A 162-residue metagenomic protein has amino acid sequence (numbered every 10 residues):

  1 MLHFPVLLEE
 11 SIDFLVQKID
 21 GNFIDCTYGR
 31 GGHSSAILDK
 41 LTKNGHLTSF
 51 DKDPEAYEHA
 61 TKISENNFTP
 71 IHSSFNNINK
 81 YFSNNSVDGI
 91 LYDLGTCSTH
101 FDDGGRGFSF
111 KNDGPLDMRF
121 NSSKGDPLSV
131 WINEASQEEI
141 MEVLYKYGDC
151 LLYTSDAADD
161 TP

Functional and structural regions predicted by a protein language model:
L2: C-terminal catalytic and target-recognition region of SAM-dependent MTase-like enzymes, primarily methyltransferases
P5-I19: Conserved alpha-helix/loop element of class I SAM-dependent methyltransferases that forms part of the SAM/SAH-binding
K18, Y81-G89: A short acidic, Gly/Pro-enriched loop at the edge of an enzyme's catalytic core that lines a small-molecule cofactor
N22-K80: SAM cofactor-binding core of SAM-dependent methyltransferases, primarily the Rossmann-like beta-alpha-beta module
T27, D93, D160: Residue-level signal for inorganic ion chemistry
D88-Y92, T96-I132: A mobile, often basic/glycine-rich helix-loop segment that functions as the active-site lid/recognition loop
D126-I132, S136-Y145: A small/polar active-site loop signature that marks catalytic segments
Y153-P162: Single conserved hydrophobic/aromatic residue that forms the stacking wall/gate of nucleotide- or nucleobase-binding
